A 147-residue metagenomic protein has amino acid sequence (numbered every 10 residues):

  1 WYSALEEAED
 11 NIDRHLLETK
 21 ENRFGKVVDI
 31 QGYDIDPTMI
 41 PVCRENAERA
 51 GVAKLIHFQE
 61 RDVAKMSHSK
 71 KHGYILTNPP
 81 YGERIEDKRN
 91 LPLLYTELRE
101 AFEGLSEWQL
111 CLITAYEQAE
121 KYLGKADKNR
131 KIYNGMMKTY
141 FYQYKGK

Functional and structural regions predicted by a protein language model:
W1-S67, E83-R84, N90: Conserved S-adenosyl-L-methionine
D62-K65, S69-K147: C-terminal catalytic and target-recognition region of SAM-dependent MTase-like enzymes, primarily methyltransferases
